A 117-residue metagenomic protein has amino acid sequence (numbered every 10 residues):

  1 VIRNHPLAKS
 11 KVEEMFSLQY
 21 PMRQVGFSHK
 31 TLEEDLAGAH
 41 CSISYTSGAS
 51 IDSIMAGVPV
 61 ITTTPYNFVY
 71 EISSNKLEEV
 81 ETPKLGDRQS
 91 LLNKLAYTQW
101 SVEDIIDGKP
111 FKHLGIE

Functional and structural regions predicted by a protein language model:
V1-F27: Catalytic donor nucleotide-activated moiety binding site of glycosyltransferases and closely related
R3-A8, C41-S47, P65-Y70, P83-G86 (+1 more regions): Noncatalytic linker/hinge segments flanking ATPase motor cores
P6-V12, I51-I61, L95-W100: A broadly tuned preference for mixed-charge, low-complexity surface segments
E14, L18, E34-A37, Q89 (+2 more regions): Polar/charged alpha-helical tracts
L18-Q19, I61-T62, E79: Short, hinge-like loop/turn segments at secondary-structure boundaries
G26-H29, Y45, Y97-W100: Short, exposed beta-strand "edge-strand" segments with a Pro/Gly-rich flavor and a Y/T-containing core
H29-S74: A donor-sugar binding/catalytic signature common to diverse glycosyltransferases and related nucleotide-sugar
E71-E117: Leloir-type glycosyltransferase catalytic cores
